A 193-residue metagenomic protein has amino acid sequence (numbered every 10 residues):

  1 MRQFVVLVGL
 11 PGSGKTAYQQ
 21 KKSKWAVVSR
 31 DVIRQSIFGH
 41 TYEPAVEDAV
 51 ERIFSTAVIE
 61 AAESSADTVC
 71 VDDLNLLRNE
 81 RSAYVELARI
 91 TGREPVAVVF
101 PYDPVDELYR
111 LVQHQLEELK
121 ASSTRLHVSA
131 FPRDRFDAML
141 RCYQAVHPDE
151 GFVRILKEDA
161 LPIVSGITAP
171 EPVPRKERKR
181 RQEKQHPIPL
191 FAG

Functional and structural regions predicted by a protein language model:
M1-R2, E94: A structure-centric signal for secondary-structure junctions around beta-strands
R2-V8, S13-T16, K21-K24, Y102-G193: Conserved GTP-binding G-domain of TRAFAC-class P-loop NTPases and closely related GTPase folds
S13-T68, V105-D106: Conserved substrate/cofactor phosphate-moiety recognition/catalytic segment in nucleotide-dependent phosphotransferases
K21-K22, Y42-P44, A83-E86, L111-H114: Short, glycine/charged-enriched secondary-structure capping and boundary segments
R34-S36, S55-A57, A97-V99, T124-S129: Short, surface-exposed, polar/charged, turn-prone segments marking secondary-structure boundaries
I37, Y42, V46, E80 (+3 more regions): Solvent-exposed, flexible loop/coil residues
V46-Y102: Glycine-rich phosphate-binding loop used to anchor ATP phosphates in small-molecule kinases, encompassing both
